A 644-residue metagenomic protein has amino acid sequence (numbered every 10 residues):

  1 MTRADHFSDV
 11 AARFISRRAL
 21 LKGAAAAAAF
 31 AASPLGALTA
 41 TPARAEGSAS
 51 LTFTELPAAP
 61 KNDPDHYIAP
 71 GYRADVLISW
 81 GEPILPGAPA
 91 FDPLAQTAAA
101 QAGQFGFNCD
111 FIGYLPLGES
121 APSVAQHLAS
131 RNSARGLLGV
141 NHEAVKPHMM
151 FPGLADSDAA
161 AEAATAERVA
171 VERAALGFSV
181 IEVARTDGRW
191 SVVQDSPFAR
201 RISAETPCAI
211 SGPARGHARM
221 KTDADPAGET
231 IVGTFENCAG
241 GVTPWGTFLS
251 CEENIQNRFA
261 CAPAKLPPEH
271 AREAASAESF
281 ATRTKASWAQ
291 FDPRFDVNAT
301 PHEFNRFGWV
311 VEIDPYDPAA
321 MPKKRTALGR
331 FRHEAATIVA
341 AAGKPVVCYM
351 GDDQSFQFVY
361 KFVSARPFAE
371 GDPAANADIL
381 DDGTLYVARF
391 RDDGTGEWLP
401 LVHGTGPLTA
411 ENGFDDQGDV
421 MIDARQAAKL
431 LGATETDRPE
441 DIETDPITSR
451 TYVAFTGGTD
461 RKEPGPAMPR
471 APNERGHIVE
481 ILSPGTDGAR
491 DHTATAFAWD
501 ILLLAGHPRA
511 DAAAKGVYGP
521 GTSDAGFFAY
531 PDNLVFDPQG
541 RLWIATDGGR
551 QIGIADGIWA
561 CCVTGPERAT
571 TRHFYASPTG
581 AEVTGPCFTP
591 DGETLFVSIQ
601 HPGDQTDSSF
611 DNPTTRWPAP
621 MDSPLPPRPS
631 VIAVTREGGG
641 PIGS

Functional and structural regions predicted by a protein language model:
M1-I15: N-terminal secretory signal peptides
I15-S33: N-terminal export leaders
S48-N237, G241-P244, S250-N254, L266-P267 (+5 more regions): Long, well-ordered hydrophobic secondary-structure segments characteristic of membrane-embedded and membrane-proximal
D65-V76, P89-A100, G188-G228, I313-R330 (+3 more regions): Blade-edge beta-strand/turn elements of extracellular beta-propeller and related beta-sheet repeat scaffolds
A100-Y114, P226-A239, L430-D441, G519-V535 (+1 more regions): Signature of short aromatic-glycine-proline-rich micro-motifs recurring in repeat-based ectodomains
P116-L117, T243-P244, A340-G343, P446-I447 (+2 more regions): Residue-level detector of Asp-centered blade-edge/turn motifs that repeat once per structural unit in beta-propeller
A166-L176, R189-R200, Q357-A427, L431-T434 (+7 more regions): Beta-propeller fold recognition
S523-T564: Loop/turn-rich, solvent-exposed surfaces of beta-rich toroidal or solenoidal domains
